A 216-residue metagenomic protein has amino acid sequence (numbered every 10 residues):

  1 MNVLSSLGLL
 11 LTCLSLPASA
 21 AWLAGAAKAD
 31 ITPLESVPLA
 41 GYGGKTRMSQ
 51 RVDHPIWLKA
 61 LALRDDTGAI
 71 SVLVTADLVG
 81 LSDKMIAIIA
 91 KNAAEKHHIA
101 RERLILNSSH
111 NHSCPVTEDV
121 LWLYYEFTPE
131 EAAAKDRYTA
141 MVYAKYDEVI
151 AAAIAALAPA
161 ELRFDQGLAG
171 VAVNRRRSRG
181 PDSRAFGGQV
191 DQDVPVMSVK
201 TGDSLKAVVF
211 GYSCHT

Functional and structural regions predicted by a protein language model:
M1-G8: Bacterial N-terminal signal peptides that target proteins for export
L10-T12, V52: Residues at the start of alpha-helices and the adjacent loop-to-helix junctions
C13-P17: N-terminal signal peptide c-region/cleavage motif recognized by signal peptidases
A20-T216: Conserved beta-alpha junction segments in alpha/beta enzyme cores
